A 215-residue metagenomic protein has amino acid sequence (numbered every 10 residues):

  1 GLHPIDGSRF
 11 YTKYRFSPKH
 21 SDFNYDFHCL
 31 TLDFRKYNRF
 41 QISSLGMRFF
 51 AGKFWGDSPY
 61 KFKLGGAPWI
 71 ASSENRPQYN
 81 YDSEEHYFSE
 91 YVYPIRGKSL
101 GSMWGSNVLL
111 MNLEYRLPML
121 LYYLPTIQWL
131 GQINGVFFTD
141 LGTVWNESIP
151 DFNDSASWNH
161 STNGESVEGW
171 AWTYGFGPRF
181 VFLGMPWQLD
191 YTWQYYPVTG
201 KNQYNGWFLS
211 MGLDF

Functional and structural regions predicted by a protein language model:
G1-W129, W145-E147, W158-H160: C-terminal outer-membrane beta-barrel translocator/porin domains of Gram-negative envelope proteins and their
R9-Y11, S44-R48, N112, N134-F138 (+3 more regions): Residue-level detector of the transmembrane beta-barrel scaffold of outer-membrane proteins
F23, S102, N163-E168, G200: Alpha-helix N-cap/helix-initiation motif
S58, N134-Y174: Outer-membrane beta-barrel transmembrane domain signature
V108, G169-F180, G184: Short amphipathic alpha-helical segments
W129, I133, L213-F215: Flexible, glycine-rich linker and terminal segments associated with outer-membrane beta-barrel/transport systems
F180-F182, Y204-F215: Outer-membrane beta-barrel "beta-signal"
T192-V198: A short, acidic, flexible beta-alpha connecting loop/helix-capping segment that sits on the rim of active
